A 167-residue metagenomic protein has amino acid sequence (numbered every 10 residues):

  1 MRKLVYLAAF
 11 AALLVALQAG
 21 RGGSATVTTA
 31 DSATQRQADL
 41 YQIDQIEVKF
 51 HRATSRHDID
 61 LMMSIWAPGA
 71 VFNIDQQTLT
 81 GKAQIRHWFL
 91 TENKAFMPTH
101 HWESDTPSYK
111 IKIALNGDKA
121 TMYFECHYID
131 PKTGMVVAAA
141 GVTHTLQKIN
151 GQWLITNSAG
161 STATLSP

Functional and structural regions predicted by a protein language model:
M1-L4: Positively charged n-region of N-terminal signal peptides that target proteins for export
A8-A16: Bacterial N-terminal signal peptides
R21-I65: Short, low-complexity N-terminal intrinsically disordered segments enriched in polar/charged residues
G23-D31, A139-P167: Short beta-strand edge/turn micro-motifs at domain boundaries
E47-F50, T54, D58, W66-A70 (+3 more regions): Sec/Tat-exported extracytoplasmic proteins
F50, M62, A70, G81 (+3 more regions): Hydrophobic pocket/interface hotspot
W66, Q76-T78, G117, F124-Y128 (+2 more regions): A mature extracytoplasmic/lumenal domain signature
V71, H87-M135: Surface-exposed, charged secondary-structure patches
